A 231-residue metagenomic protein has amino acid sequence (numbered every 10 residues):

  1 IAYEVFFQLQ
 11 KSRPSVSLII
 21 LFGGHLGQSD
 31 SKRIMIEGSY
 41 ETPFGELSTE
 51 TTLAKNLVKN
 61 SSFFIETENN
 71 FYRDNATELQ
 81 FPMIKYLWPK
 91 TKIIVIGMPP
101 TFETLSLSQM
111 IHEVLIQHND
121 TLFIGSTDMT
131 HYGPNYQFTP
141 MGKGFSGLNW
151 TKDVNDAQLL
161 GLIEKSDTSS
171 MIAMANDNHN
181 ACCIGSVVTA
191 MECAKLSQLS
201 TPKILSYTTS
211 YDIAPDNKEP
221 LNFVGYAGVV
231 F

Functional and structural regions predicted by a protein language model:
I1-E192, L196, Y207-I213: Active-site histidine-anchored catalytic micro-motif
S197-F231: Long, Lys/Arg- and hydrophobic-enriched amphipathic alpha-helices
